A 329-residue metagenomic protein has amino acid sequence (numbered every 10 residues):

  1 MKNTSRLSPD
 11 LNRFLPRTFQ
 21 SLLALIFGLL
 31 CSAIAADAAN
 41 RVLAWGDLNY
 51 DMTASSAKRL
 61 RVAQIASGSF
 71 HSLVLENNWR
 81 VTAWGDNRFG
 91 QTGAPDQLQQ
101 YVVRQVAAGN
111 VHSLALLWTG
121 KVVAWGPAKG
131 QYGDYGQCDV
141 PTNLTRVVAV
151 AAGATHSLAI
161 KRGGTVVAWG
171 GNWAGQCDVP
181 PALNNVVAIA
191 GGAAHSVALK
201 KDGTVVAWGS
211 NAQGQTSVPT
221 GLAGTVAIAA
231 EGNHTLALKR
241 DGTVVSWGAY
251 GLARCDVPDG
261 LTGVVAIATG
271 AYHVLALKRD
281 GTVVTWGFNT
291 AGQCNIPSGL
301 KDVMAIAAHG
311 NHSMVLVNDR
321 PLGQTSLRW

Functional and structural regions predicted by a protein language model:
M1-F19: N-terminal secretory signal peptides that target proteins for export/translocation
Q20-A33: Bacterial N-terminal signal peptides
A35-A38: Boundary at the C-terminal end of the N-terminal hydrophobic targeting segment
R41-R59, G85-L98, V123-N143, G170-A182 (+3 more regions): Short glycine/serine- and acidic-residue-enriched loop/turn motifs that recur at repeat junctions
A44, H71-V74, A83, H112-A115 (+10 more regions): Conserved core positions of repeat-based scaffolds
A149, K161-V167, N184-A188, G192 (+5 more regions): Thr-biased low-complexity repeat/linker tracts and other Thr-enriched repetitive architectures
M304-P321: Blade-level signature of beta-propeller repeat domains, shared across WD40, Kelch, NHL, RCC1 and BNR/Asp-box propellers
G323-R328: Pro/Thr/Ser/Gly-rich low-complexity, intrinsically disordered linker/stalk tracts
